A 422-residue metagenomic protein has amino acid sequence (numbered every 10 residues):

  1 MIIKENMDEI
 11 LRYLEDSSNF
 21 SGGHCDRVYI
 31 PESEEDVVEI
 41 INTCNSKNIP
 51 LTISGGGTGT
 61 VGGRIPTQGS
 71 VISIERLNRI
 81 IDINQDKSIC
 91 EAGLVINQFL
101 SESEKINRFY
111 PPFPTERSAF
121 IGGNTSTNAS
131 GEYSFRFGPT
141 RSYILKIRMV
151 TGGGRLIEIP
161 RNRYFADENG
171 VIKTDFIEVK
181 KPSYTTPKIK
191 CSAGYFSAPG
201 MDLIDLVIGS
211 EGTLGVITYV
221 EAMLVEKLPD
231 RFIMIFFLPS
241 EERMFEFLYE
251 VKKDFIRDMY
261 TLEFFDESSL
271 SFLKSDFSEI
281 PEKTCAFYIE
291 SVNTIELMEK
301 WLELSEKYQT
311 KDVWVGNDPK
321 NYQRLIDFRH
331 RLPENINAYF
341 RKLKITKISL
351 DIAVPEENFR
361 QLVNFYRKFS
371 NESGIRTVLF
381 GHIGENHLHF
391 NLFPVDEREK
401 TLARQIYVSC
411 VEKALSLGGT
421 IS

Functional and structural regions predicted by a protein language model:
M1-N42, S46, G56-K87, F137 (+5 more regions): N-terminal flexible segment immediately upstream of the FAD-binding catalytic core in FAD-dependent oxidoreductases
I2-N6, Y29-P31, P50-G55, G62 (+12 more regions): General beta-strand structural signal in soluble alpha/beta enzymes
M7-L11, S210, V216, V220-S409 (+2 more regions): C-terminal substrate-recognition/cap domain of FAD-linked oxidoreductases
H24-T43, K87, E91-Y110, K173-P199 (+2 more regions): A short, flexible low-complexity segment enriched in Lys/Arg and Gly/Pro that occurs in N-terminal basic tails
R64-P66, S101, Y249: Short amphipathic alpha-helical segments
I81, A92, I96-N97, E104-V251 (+1 more regions): FAD-binding subdomain of flavoenzyme oxidoreductases
